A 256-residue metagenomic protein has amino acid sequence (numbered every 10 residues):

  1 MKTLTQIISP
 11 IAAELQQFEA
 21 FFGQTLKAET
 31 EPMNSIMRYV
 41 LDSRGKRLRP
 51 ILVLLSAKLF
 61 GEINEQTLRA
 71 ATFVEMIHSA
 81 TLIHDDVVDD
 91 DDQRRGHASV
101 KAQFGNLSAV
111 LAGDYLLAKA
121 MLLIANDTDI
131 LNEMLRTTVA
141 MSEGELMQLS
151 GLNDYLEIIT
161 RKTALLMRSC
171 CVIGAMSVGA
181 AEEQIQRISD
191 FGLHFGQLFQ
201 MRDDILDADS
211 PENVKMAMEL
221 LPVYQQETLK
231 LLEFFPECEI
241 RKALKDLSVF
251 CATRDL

Functional and structural regions predicted by a protein language model:
M1-L256: All-alpha prenyltransferase/terpene-synthase fold signal
